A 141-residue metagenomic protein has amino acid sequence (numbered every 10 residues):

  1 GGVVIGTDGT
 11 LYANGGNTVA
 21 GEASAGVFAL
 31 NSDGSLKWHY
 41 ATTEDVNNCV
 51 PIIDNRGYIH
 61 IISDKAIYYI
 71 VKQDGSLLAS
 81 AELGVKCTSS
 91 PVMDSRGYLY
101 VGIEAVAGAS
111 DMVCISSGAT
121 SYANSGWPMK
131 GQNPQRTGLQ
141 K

Functional and structural regions predicted by a protein language model:
G1-K141: Extracytoplasmic/lumenal domain signature
